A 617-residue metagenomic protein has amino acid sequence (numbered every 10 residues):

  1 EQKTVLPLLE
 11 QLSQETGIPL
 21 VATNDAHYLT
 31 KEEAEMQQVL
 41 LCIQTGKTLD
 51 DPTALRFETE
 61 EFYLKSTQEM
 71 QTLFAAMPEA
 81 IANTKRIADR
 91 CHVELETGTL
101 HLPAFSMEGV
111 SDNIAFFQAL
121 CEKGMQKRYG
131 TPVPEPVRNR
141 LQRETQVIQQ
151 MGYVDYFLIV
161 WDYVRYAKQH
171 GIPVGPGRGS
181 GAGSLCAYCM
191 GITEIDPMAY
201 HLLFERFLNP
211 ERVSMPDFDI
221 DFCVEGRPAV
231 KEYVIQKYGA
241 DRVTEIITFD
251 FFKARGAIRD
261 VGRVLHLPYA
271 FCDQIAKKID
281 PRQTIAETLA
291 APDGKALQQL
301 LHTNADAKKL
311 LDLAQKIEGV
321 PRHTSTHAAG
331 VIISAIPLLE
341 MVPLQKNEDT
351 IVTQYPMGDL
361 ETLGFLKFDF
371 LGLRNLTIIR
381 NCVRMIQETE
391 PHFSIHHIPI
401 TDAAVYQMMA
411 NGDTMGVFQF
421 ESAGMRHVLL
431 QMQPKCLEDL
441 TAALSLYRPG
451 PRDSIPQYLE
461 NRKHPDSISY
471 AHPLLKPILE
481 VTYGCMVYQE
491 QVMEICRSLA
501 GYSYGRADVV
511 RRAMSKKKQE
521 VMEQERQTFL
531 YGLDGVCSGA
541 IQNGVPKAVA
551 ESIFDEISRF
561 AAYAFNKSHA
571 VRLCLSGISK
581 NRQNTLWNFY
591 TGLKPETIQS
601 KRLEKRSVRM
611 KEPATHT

Functional and structural regions predicted by a protein language model:
E1-T617: Alpha-helical scaffold/interaction cores of sigma-54-like transcription cofactors and many family A DNA polymerases
